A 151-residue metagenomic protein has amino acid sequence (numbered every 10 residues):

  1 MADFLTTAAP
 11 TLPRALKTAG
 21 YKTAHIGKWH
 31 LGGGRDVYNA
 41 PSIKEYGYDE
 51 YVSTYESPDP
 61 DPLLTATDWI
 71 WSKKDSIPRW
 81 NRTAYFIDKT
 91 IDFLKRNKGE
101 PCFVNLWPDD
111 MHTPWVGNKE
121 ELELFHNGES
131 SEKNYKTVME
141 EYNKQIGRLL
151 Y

Functional and structural regions predicted by a protein language model:
M1-Y151: Formylglycine-dependent sulfatase
